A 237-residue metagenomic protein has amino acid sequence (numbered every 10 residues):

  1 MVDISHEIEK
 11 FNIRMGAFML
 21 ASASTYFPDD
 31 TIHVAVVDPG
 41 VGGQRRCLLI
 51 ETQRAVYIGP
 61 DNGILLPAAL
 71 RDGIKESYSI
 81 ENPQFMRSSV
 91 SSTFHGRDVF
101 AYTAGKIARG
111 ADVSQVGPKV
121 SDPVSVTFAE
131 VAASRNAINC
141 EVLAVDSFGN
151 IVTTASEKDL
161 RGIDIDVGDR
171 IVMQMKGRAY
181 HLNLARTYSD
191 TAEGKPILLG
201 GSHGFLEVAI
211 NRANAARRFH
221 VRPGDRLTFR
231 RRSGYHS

Functional and structural regions predicted by a protein language model:
M1-I4: Short beta-strand elements in bilobed, periplasmic/extracellular small-molecule ligand-binding domains
E7-M19, Y26-D30, A35-V37, G42-D98: Active-site histidine-anchored catalytic micro-motif
A23-F27, R71, K106-S114: Change "in soluble alpha/beta enzymes" to "in soluble alpha/beta proteins
F27-I32, G43-R46, T52-A55, G73-K75 (+6 more regions): Short coil/turn connectors at secondary-structure junctions
R87-I165: Anionic-ligand-binding alpha/beta catalytic cores of soluble enzymes and soluble regulatory domains that recognize
T154-H220: A conserved acidic, glycine/proline-rich C-terminal tail/linker
G177-A179, R232-H236: Short, charged beta-turn/beta-strand-edge "cap" motif at the junction between a beta-strand and an adjacent loop
D225-R231: Surface-exposed interaction regions enriched in Ser/Thr/Asp/Glu that occur as long low-complexity tracts or repetitive
